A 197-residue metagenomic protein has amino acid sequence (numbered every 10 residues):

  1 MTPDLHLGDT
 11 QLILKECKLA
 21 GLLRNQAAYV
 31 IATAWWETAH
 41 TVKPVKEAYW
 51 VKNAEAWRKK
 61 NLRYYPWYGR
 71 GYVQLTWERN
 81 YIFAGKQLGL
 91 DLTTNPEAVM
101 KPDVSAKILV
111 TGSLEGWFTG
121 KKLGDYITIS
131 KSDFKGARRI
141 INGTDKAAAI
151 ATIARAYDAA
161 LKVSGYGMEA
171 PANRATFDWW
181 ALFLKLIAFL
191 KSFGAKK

Functional and structural regions predicted by a protein language model:
M1-L12, A28-E115, K131: Peptidoglycan-targeting cell-wall enzymes and recognition modules
T2-D4, A56-G69, A84-L88, V110 (+1 more regions): Long, amphipathic alpha-helical surface segments
D4-G8, C17-L23, A28, A32-T33 (+1 more regions): Catalytic phosphate/metal-binding cores of nucleic-acid and nucleotide-processing enzymes, i.e., regions that mediate
Q11, K15-K18, R155: Surface-exposed alpha-helical segments enriched in charged/polar residues
L19-V30, K43-E47, T119-S130, E169: Surface-exposed patches in mature extracellular/periplasmic domains of secreted proteins
W36-E47, F118-G120, K146-A151, F193: Secretory-pathway/luminal and periplasmic proteins that interact with or process carbohydrate-rich
